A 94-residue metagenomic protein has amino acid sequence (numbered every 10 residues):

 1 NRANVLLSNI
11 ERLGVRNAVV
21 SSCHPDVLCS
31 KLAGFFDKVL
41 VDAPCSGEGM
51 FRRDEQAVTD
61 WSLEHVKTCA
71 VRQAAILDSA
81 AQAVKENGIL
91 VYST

Functional and structural regions predicted by a protein language model:
N1-T94: S-adenosylmethionine
